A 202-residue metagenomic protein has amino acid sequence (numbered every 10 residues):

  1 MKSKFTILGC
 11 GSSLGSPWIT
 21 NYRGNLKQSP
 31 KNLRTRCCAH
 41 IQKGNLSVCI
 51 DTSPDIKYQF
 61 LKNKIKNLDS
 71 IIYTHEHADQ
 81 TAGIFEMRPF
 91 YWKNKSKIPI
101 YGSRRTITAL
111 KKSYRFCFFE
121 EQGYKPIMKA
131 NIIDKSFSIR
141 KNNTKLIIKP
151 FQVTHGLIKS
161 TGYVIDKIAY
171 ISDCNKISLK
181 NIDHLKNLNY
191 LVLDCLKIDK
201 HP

Functional and structural regions predicted by a protein language model:
M1-I171, N175-K180: Binuclear metal-dependent hydrolase catalytic cores
K176-P202: Cap/insert and terminal regions of metallo-dependent hydrolase folds
